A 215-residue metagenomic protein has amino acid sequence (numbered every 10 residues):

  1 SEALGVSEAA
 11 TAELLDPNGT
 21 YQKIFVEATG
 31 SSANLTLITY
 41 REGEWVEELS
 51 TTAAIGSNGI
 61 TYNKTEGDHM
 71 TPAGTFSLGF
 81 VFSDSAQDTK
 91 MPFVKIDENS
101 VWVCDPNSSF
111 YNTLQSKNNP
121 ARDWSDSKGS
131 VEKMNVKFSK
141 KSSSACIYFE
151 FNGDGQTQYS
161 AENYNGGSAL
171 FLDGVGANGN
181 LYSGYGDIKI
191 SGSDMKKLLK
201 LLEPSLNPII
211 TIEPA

Functional and structural regions predicted by a protein language model:
A3-G184, M195-A215: Cell wall/extracellular polymer interaction/catalysis modules
D187: Short cysteine clusters
I190: A conserved hydrophobic position in a structured secondary element of the catalytic/binding core that shapes
